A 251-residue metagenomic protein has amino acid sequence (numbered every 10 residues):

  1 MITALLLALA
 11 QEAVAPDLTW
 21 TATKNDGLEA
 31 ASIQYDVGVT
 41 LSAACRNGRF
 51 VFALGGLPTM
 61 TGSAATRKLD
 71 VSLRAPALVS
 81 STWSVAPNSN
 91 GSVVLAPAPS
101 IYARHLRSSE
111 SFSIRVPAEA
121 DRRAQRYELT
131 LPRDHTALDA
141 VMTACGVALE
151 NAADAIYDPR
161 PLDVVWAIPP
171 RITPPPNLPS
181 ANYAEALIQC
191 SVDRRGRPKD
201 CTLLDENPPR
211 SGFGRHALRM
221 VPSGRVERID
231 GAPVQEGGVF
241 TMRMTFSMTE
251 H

Functional and structural regions predicted by a protein language model:
M1-Q11: Sec-dependent N-terminal signal peptides
A13-H251: Charge-biased low-complexity segments
